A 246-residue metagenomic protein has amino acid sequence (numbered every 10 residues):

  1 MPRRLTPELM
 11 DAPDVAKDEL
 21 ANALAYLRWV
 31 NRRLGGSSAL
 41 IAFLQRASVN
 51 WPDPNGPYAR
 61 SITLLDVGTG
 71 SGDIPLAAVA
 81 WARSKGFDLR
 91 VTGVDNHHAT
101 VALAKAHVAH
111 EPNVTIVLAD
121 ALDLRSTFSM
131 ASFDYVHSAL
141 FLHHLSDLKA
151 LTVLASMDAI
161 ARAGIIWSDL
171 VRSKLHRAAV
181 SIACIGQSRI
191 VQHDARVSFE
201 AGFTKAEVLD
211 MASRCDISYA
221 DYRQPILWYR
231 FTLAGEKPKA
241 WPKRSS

Functional and structural regions predicted by a protein language model:
P13, K17-P52: Class I SAM-dependent methyltransferase Rossmann-like catalytic core, especially the SAM/SAH-binding loop
L65, S71-D123: Class I SAM-dependent methyltransferase SAM/SAH-binding core
D123-M130: Short conserved loop adjoining the S-adenosyl-L-methionine
H137: A conserved beta-strand element that flanks and buttresses the S-adenosyl-L-methionine
L145-S156: A short, conserved alpha-helix within the catalytic core of class I
A161-L170: Conserved beta-strand signature within the Rossmann-like core of class I S-adenosyl-L-methionine
L170-R223: C-terminal alpha-helical "lid/dimerization" subdomain adjacent to the S-adenosyl-L-methionine
A220-S246: Core SAM-dependent methyltransferase catalytic element
